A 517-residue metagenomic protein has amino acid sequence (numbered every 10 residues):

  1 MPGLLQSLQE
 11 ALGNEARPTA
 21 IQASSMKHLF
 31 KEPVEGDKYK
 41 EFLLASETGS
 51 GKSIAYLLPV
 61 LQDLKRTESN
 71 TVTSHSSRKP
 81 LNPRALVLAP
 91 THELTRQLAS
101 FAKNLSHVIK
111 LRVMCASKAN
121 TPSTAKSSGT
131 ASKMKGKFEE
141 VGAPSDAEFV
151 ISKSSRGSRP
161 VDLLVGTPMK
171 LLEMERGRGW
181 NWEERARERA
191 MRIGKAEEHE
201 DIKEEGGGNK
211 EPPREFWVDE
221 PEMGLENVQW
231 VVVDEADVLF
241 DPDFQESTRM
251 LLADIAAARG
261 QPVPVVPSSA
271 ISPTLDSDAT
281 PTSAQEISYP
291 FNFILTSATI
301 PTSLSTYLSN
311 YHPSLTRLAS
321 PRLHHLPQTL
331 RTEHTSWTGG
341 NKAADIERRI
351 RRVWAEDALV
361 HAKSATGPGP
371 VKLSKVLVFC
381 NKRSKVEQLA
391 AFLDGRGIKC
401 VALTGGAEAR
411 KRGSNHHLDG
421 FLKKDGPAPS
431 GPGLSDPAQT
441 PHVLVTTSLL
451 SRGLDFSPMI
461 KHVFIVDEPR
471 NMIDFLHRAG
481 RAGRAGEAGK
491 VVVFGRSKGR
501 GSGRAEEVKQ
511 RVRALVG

Functional and structural regions predicted by a protein language model:
M1-A45, I54-A55, Q62-D63, E68: Conserved pre-motif I regulatory segment
V34-S50, L61-L98, V108-M114, M223-W230 (+4 more regions): Conserved SF1/SF2 helicase motif Ia
G51-S53, A428-F464, D474-E487: SF2 helicase motor core recognition
V72-G177, R185, V228, K399-A402: Conserved nucleic-acid-binding Ia/Ib motif block in the N-terminal RecA-like helicase ATPase lobe
N181-R187, G194-P321: Post-DEXD/H (motif II) to motif III coupling segment of the RecA-like Helicase ATP-binding lobe
T280-T282, L326-I398: Conserved interdomain hinge at the start of the Helicase C-terminal
V386-A391, K399-S448: Conserved helicase ATPase core of P-loop NTP-dependent helicases/translocases
R481-V516: Conserved segment of the helicase C-terminal RecA-like domain
